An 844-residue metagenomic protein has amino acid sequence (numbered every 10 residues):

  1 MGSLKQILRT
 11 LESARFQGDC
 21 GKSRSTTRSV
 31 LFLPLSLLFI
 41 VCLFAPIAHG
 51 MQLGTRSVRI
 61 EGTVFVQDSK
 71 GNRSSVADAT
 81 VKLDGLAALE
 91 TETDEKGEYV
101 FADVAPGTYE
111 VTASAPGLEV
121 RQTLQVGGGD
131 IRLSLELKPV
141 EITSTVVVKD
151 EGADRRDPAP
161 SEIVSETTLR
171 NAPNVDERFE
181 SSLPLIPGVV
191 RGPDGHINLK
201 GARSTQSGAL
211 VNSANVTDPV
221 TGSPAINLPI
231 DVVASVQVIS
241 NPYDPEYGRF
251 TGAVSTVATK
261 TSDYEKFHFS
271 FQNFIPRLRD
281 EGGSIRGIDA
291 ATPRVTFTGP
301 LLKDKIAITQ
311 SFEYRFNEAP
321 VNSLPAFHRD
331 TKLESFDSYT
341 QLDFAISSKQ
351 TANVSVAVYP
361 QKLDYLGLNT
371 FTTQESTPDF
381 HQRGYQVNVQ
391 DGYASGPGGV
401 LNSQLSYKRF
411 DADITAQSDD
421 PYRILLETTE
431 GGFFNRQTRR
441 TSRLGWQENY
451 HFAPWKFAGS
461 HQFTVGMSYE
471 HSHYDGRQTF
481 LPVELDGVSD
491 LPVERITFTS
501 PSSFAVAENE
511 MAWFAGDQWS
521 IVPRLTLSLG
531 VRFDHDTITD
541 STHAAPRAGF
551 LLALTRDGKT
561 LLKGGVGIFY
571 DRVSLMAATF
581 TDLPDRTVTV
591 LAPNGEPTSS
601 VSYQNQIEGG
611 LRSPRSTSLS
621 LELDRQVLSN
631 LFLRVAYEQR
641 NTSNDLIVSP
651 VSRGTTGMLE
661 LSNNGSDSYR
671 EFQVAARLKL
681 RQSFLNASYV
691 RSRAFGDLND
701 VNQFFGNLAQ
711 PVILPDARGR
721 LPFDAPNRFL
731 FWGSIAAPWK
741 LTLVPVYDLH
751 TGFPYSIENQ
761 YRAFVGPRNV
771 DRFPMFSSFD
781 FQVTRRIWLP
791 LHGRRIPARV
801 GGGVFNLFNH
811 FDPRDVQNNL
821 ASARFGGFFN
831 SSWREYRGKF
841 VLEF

Functional and structural regions predicted by a protein language model:
L86-E98: Short, acidic Ser/Thr/Gly-rich low-complexity loop/linker segments typical of extracellular and cell-surface proteins
L118-S134, T145-T261, F274-G282, A290-T296 (+5 more regions): Periplasmic N-terminal accessory/gating domains of Gram-negative outer-membrane beta-barrel systems
R191, P245-G248, S262-H268, L302-I306 (+9 more regions): Short loop/turn motifs that connect adjacent beta-strands in outer-membrane beta-barrel proteins
G287-K362, D379-N402, P546: Transmembrane beta-barrel wall of Gram-negative outer-membrane proteins
T351-F514, P650-E671, F829: Replace "related TpsB outer-membrane translocases also match" with "some related outer-membrane beta-barrels such as
G549-E660, G665-Y669, P774: Solvent-exposed loop/turn elements at secondary-structure boundaries
N630, W739-Y761, S778, R785-F844: C-terminal beta-signal and adjacent terminal beta-strands/loops of Gram-negative outer-membrane beta-barrel proteins
R634-E758: Gram-negative outer-membrane beta-barrel transporters
